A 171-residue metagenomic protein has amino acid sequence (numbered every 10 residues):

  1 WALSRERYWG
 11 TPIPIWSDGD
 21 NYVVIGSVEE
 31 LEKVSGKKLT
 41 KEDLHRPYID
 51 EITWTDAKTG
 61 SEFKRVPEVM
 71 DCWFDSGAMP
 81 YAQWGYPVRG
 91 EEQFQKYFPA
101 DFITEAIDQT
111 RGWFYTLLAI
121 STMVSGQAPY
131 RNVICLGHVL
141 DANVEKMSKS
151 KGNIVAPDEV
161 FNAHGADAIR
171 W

Functional and structural regions predicted by a protein language model:
W1-W171: Structured secondary-structure scaffolds
